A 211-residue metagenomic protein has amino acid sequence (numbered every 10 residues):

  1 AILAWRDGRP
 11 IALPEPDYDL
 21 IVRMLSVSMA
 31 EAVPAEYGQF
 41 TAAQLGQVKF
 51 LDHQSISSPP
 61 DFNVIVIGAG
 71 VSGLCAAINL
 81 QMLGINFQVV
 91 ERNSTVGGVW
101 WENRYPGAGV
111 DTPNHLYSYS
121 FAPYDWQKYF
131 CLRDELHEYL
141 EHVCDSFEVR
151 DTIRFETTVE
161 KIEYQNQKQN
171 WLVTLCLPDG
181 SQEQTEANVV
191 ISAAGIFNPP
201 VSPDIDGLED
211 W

Functional and structural regions predicted by a protein language model:
A1-G38, K128-N198: Feature captures the FAD/FMN-dependent oxidoreductase FAD-binding
Y37-Q54, G73, S118-Q127, A194-W211: Glycine-rich dinucleotide-binding loop and its adjacent helix/turn
S55-V89: N-terminal Rossmann-like FAD-binding beta1-loop-alpha1 element of flavoenzymes
S58, Q81, D111, Q167 (+2 more regions): Intrinsically disordered, low-complexity regulatory regions enriched in Ser/Pro/Gly/Thr and acidic residues
Q81-P106: Glycine-rich FAD pyrophosphate-binding loop
G97-R104, V110, N198-G207: Glycine-rich "HGGG/HGxG" loop immediately N-terminal to the catalytic nucleophile of the alpha/beta-hydrolase
W101-H142: Glycine-rich active-site loop/strand segments that organize a redox cofactor
